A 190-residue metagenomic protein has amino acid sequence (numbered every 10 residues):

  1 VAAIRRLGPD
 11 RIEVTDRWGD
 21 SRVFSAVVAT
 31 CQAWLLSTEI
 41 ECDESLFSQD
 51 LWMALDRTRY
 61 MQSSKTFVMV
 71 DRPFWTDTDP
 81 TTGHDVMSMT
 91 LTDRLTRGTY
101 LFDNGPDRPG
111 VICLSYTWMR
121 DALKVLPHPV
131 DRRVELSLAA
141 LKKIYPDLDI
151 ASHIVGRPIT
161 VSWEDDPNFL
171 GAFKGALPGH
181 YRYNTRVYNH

Functional and structural regions predicted by a protein language model:
V1-I12: A conserved short coil-to-beta-strand element within the FAD-binding core of flavoproteins
R11, T15, Q62, T78-H190: Conserved flavin/dinucleotide-binding core of flavoenzymes
T15-A26: Core beta-strand elements of the Rossmann-like FAD/NAD(P) dinucleotide-binding domain in flavoenzyme oxidoreductases
S25-D50, S64-F67: Flavin (primarily FAD) binding-site architecture
T30, W34, P73, I144-D147: Phosphate/oxyanion-binding loops and surfaces in catalytic or ligand/nucleic-acid-binding neighborhoods
D50-D79: Central beta-strand plus flanking loop segment that forms part of the substrate or channel wall within the catalytic
